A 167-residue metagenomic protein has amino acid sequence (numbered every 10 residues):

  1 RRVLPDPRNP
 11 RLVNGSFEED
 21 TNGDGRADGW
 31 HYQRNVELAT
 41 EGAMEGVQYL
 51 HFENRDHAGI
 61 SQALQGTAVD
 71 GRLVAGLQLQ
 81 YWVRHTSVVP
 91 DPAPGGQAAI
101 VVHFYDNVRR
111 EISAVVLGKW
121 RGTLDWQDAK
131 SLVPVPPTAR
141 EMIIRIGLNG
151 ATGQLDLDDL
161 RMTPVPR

Functional and structural regions predicted by a protein language model:
R1-R167: Extracellular and organelle-lumenal recognition/adhesion modules and their flexible linkers in secreted
